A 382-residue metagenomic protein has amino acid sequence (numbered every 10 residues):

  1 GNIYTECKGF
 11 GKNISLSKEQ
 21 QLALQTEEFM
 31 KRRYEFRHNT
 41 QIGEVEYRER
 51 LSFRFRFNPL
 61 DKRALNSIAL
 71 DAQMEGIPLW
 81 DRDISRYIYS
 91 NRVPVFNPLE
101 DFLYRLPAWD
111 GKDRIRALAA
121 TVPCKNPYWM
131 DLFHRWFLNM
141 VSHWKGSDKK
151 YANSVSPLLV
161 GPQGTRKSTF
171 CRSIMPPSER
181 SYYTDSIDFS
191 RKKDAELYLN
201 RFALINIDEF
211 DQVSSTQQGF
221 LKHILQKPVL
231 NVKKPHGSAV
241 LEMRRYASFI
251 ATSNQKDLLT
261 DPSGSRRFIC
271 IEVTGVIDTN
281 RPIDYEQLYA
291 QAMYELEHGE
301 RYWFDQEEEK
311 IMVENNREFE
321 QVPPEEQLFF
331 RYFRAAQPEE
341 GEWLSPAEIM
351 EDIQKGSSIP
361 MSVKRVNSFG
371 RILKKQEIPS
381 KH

Functional and structural regions predicted by a protein language model:
G1-D113, P127-D131, I359-P360, K374: N-terminal nucleic-acid engagement/recognition segments and initiation subdomains in replication, restriction
I88-N200: P-loop NTPase catalytic core of nucleic-acid-dependent motor ATPases
A195-N200, K234-T252: AAA+/SF3 P-loop NTPase mechanochemical coupling elements
F202-L225, L259-G264: Conserved AAA+/SF3 P-loop NTPase catalytic/coupling segment centered on the Walker-B
G219-L241: Conserved catalytic/switch belt of AAA+ P-loop NTPases
L259-I277: A short helix-turn-beta junction within AAA+ P-loop NTPase domains corresponding to the substrate/partner-engaging
R281-N316: Long, low-complexity, charged/polar intrinsically disordered regions in eukaryotic proteins
W303-H382: DNA transaction DNA-binding modules
